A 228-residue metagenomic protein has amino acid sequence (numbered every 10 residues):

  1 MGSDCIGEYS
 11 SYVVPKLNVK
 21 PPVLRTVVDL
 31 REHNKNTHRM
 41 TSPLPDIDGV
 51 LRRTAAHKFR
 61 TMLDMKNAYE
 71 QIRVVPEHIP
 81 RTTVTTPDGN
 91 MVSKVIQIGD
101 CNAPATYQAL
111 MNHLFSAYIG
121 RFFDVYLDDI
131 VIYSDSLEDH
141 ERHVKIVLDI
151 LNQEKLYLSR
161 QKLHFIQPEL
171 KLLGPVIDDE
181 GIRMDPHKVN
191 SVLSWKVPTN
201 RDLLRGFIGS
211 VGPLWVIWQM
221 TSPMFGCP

Functional and structural regions predicted by a protein language model:
M1-P228: Retroelement reverse transcriptase polymerase core
